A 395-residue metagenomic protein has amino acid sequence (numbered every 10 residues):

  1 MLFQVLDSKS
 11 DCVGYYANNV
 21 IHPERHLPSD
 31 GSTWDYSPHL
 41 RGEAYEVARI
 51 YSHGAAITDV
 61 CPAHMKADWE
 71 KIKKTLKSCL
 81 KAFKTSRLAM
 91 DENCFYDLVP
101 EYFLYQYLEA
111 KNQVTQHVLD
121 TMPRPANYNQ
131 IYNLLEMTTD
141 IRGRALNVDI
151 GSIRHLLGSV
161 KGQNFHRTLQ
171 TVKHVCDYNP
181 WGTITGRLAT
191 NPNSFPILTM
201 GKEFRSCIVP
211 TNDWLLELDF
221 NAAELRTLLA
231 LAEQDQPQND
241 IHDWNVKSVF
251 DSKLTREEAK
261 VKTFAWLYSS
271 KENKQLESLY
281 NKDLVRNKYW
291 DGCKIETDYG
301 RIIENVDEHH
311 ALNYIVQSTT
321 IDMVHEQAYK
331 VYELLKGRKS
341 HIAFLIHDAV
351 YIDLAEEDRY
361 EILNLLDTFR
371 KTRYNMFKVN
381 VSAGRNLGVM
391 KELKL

Functional and structural regions predicted by a protein language model:
M1-L395: Conserved catalytic core of nucleotide polymerization and phosphodiester-bond processing enzymes
